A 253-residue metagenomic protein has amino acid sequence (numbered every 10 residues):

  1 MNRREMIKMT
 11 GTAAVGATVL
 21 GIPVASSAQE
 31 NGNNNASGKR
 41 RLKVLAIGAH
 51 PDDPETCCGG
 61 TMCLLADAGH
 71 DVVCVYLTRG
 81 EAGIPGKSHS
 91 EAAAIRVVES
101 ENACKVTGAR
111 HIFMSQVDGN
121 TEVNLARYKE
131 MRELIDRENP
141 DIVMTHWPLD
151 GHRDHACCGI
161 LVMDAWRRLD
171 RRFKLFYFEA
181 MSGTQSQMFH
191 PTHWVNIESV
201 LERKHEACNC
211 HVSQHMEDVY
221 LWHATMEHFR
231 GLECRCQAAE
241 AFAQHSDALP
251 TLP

Functional and structural regions predicted by a protein language model:
R3-G16, G21-I47, R110, E122-P253: Metal-dependent de-N-acetylase/amidase catalytic core
V44-P51, E55-H89: ATP-dependent adenylation/pyrophosphate-handling site
D53-P54, G119, D150: Glycine-/small-residue-rich active-site loops that bind phosphorylated ligands and cofactors
T61-D67, E91, I160-M163, W194: Glycine-rich, phosphate-binding/catalytic loops in enzymes
L77, C104-V117: A conserved beta-strand->alpha-helix junction
G80-K87, N120, T184-M188: A short acidic, helix-capping loop that chelates divalent metal ions and anchors anionic groups
K87-E91, V117, P191-W194: Short glycine-enriched, charge-decorated loop/helix-capping segments at active-site entrances that position
K87-T107: Glycine-rich phosphate-binding loop and adjoining beta1-alpha1-beta2 segment of Rossmann-like nucleotide-binding folds
